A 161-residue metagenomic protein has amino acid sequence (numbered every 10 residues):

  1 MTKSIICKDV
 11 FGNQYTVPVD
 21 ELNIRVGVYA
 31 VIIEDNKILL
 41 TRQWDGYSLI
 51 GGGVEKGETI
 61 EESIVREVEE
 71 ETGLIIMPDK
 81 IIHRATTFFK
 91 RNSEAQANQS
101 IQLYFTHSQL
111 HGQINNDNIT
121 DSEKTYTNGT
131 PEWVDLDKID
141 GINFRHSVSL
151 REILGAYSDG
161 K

Functional and structural regions predicted by a protein language model:
M1-Y29: Acidic, metal-coordinating catalytic segment for phosphate/diphosphate chemistry, firing primarily on the Nudix
N13-D20, R91-A95, I119-D121: Short, P/G- and charge-enriched loop/turn segments at secondary-structure junctions
D20-I24, A95-I101, E123-N128: A generic structural micro-feature
I32, Y104-S108, D135: Short, well-ordered beta-strand micro-motif
I33-E71: Conserved Nudix-box catalytic region and its N-terminal flanking loop in Nudix hydrolases and closely related
W44-Y47, I114, T120-K161: Nudix hydrolase/Nudix homology domain
I75-R84: A short coil-to-beta-strand element that immediately follows conserved catalytic motifs
F88-D117: Active-site-adjacent beta-strand/loop module that shapes the phosphate/pyrophosphate-binding cleft
